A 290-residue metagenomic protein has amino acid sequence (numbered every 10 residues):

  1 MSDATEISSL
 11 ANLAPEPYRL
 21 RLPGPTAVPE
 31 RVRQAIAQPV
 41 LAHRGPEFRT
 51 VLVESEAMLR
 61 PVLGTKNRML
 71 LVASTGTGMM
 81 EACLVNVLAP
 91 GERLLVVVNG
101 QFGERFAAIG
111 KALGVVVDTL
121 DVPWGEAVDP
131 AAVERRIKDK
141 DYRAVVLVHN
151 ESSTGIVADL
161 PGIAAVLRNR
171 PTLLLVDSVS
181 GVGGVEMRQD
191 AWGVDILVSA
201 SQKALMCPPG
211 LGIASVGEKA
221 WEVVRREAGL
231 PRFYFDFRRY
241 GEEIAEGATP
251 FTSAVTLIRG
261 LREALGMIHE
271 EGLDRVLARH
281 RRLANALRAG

Functional and structural regions predicted by a protein language model:
M1-E16: Basic/polar N-terminal segments that are highly enriched at the extreme N-terminus, encompassing both cleavable
P17-A73, T77: A glycine-/small-polar-enriched, mobile loop at the entrance of the PLP active site in fold-type I
Y18, V28, Q202-A286: Active-site C-terminal subdomain of aminotransferase-like
K66-L95, N99, G103-A107: Conserved beta-loop-alpha segment that forms the PLP phosphate-binding cup at the N-terminus of a helix
R105-V116, E134: Active-site-proximal loop->helix
V128-G183, I196, A204: Active-site phosphate-binding strand-loop segment of PLP-dependent enzymes
D190-Q202: Conserved active-site segment immediately N-terminal to the catalytic lysine that forms the internal aldimine
